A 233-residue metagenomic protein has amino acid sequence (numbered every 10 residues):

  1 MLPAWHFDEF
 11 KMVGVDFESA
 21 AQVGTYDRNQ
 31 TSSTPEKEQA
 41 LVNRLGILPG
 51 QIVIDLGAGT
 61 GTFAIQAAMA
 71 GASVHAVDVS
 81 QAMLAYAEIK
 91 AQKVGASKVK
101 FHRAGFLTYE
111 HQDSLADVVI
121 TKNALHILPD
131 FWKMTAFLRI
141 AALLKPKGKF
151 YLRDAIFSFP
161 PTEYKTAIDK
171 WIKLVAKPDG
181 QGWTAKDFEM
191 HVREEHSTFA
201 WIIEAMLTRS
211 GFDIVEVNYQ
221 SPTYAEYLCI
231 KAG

Functional and structural regions predicted by a protein language model:
M1-P49: Conserved class I S-adenosyl-L-methionine
G50-G59: Conserved class I S-adenosyl-L-methionine
T60-T108: Class I SAM-dependent methyltransferase SAM/SAH-binding core
H111-V119: A short acidic, Gly/Pro-enriched loop at the edge of an enzyme's catalytic core that lines a small-molecule cofactor
V118-W132: A short SAM/SAH-binding and catalytic strip from SAM-dependent methyltransferases
M134-P146: A short glycine-rich, Lys/Arg-flanked "PGG" loop and its adjoining helix->strand segment in the class I
R153-S210: C-terminal alpha-helical "lid/dimerization" subdomain adjacent to the S-adenosyl-L-methionine
S210-G233: Core SAM-dependent methyltransferase catalytic element
